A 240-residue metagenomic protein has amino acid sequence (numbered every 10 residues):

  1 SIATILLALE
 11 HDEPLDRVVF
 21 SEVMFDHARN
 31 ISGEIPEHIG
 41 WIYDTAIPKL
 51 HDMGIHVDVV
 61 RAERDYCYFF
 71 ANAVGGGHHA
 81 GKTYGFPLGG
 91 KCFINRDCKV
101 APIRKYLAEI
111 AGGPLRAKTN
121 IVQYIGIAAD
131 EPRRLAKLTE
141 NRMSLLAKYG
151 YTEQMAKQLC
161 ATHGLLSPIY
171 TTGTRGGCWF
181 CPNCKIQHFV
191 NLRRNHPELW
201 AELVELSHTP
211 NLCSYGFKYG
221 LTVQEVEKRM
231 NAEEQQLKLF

Functional and structural regions predicted by a protein language model:
S1-F240: Nucleotide-activated chemistry modules centered on ATP-dependent adenylation/adenylyltransferase
